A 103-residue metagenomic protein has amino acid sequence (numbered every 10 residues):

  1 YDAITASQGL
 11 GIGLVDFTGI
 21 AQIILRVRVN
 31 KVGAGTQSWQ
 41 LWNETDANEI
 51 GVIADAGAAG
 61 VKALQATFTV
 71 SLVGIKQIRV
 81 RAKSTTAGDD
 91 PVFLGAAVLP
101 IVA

Functional and structural regions predicted by a protein language model:
Y1-A103: Polar, enzyme-active/binding microenvironments
